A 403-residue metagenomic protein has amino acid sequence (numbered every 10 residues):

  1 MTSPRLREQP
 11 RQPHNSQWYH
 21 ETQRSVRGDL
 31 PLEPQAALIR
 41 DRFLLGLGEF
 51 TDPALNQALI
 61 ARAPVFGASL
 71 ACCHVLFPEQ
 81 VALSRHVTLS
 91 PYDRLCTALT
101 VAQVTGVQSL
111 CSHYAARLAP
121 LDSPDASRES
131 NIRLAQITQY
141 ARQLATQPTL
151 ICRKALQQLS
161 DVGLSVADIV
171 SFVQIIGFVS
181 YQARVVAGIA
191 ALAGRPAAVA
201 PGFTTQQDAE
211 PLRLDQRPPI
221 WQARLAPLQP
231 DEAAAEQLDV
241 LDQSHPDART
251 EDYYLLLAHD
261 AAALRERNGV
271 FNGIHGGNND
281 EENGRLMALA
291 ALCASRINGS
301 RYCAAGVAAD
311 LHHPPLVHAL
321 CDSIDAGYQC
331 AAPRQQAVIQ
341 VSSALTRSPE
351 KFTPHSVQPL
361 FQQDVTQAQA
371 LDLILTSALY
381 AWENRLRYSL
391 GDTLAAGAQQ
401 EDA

Functional and structural regions predicted by a protein language model:
M1-A403: Hydrophobic alpha-helical segments
